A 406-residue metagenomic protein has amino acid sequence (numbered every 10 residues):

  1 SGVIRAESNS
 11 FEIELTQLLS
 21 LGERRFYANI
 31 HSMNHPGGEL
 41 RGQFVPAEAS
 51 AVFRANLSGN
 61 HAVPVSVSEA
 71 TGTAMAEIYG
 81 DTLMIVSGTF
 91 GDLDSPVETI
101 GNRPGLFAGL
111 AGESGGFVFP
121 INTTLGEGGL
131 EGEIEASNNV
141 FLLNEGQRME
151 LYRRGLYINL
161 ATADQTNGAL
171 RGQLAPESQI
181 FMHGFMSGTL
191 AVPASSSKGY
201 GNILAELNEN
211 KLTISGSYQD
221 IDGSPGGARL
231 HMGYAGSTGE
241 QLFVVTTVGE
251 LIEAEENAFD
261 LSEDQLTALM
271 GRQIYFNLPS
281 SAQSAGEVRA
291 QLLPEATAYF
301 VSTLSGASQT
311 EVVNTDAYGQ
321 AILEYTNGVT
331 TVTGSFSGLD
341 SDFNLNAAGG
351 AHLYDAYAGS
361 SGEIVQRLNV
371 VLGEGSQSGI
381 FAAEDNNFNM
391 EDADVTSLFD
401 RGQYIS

Functional and structural regions predicted by a protein language model:
S1-A228, M232-A351, D355-S406: Metal-centered catalytic cores of metalloenzymes
